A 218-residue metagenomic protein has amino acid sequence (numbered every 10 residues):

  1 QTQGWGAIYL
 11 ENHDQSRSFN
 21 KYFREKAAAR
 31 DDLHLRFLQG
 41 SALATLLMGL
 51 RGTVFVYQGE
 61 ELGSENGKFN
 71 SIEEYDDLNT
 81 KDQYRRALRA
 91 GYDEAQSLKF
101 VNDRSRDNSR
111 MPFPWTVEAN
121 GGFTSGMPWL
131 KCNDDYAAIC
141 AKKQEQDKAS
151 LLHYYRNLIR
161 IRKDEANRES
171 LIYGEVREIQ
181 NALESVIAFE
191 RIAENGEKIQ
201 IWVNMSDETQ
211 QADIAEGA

Functional and structural regions predicted by a protein language model:
Q1-A218: Active-site and adjacent substrate-binding regions of carbohydrate-active enzymes
